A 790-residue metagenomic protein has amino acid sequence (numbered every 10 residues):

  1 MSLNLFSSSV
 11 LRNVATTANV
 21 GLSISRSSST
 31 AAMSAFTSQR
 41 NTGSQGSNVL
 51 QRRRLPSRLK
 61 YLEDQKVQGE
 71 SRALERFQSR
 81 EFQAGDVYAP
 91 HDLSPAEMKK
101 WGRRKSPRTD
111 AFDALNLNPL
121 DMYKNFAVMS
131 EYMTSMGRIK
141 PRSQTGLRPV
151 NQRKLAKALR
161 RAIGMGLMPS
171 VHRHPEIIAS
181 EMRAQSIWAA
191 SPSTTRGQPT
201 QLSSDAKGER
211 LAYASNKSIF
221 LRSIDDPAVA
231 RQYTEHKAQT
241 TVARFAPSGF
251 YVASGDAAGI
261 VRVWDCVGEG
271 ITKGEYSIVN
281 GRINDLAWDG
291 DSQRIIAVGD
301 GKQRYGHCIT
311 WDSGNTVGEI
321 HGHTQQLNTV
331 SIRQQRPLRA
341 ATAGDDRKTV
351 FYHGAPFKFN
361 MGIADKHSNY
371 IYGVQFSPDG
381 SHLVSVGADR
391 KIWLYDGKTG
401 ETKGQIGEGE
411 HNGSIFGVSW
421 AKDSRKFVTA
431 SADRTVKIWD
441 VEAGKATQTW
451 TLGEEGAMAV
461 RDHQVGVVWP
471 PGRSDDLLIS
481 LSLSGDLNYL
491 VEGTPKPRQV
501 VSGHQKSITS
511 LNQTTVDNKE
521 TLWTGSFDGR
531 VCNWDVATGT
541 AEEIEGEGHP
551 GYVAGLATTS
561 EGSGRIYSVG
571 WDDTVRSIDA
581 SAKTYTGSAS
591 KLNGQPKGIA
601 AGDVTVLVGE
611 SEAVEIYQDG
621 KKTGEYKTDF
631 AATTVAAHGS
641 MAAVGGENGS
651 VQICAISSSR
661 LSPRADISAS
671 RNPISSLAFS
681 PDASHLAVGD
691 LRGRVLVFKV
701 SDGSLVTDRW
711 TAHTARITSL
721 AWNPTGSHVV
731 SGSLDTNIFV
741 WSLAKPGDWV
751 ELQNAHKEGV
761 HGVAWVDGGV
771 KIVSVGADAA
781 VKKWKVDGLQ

Functional and structural regions predicted by a protein language model:
M1-V49: N-terminal mitochondrial targeting presequence
F36-S143, R153, K157-E181: Mature, matrix/stroma-exposed regions of nuclear-encoded mitochondrial and chloroplast proteins
M182-G197, D226-A228: A short helix->beta-strand "capping" segment at the edge of beta-propeller domains
P192-G197, T234-T240, Y276-I283, H321-L327 (+10 more regions): WD40/WD-repeat beta-propeller blade N-cap
L202-G208, R244-G249, A287-Q293, V330-L338 (+10 more regions): Loop/turn segments within WD40 beta-propeller blades
S215, G255-A258, V298-K302, T342-D346 (+10 more regions): Conserved strand-to-loop turn within each blade of WD40 beta-propeller repeats
I219-S223, V261-D265, G306-W311, T349-G354 (+10 more regions): WD40-repeat beta-propellers
V760-Q790: Blade-level signature of beta-propeller repeat domains, shared across WD40, Kelch, NHL, RCC1 and BNR/Asp-box propellers
